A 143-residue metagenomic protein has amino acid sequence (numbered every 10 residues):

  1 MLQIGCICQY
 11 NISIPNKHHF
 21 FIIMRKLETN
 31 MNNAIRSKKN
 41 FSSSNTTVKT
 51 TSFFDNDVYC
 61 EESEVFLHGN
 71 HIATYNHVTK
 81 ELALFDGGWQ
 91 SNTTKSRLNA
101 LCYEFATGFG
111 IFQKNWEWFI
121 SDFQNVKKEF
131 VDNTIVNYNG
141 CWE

Functional and structural regions predicted by a protein language model:
G5-C6, N16-E143: Terminal leader/tail segments of proteins
Y10-N11: Intrinsically disordered, low-complexity segments enriched in serine/threonine/proline/glycine and often basic
